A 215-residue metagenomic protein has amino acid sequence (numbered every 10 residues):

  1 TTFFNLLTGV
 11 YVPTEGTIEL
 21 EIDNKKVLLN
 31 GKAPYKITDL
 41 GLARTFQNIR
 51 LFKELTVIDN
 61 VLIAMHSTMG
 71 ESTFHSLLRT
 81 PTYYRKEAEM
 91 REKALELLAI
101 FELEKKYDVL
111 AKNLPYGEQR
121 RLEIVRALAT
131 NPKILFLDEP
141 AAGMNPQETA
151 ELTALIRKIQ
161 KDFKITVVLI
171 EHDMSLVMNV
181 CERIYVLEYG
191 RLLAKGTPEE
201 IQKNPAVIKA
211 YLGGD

Functional and structural regions predicted by a protein language model:
T1-D215: Glycine-rich phosphate-binding loops of nucleotide-dependent enzymes
